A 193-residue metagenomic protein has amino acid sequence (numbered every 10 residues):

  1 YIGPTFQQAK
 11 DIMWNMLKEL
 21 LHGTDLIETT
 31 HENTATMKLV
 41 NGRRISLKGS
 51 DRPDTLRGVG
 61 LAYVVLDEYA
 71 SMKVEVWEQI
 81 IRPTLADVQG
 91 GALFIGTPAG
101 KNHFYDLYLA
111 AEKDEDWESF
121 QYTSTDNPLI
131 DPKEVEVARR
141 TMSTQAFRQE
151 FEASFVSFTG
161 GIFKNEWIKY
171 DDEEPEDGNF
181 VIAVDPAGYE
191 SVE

Functional and structural regions predicted by a protein language model:
Y1-A9, Y122: Conserved RecA-like ASCE P-loop NTPase motor core of nucleic-acid helicases/translocases
Q7, A70-S71: Catalytic acidic motif of RecA-like/P-loop NTPases
Q7-A62: Inter-Walker segment of RecA-like/P-loop motor cores
R44, L61-Y63, V88-F94: Loop/turn-to-beta-strand initiation segments
D67-Y69, P186: Walker B catalytic acidic pair
S71-M142: ASCE P-loop NTPase helicase motor core
N127-A187: ATPase catalytic-site recognition across NTP-hydrolyzing enzymes
Y189-E193: Short, flexible loop/turn motifs enriched in small residues
